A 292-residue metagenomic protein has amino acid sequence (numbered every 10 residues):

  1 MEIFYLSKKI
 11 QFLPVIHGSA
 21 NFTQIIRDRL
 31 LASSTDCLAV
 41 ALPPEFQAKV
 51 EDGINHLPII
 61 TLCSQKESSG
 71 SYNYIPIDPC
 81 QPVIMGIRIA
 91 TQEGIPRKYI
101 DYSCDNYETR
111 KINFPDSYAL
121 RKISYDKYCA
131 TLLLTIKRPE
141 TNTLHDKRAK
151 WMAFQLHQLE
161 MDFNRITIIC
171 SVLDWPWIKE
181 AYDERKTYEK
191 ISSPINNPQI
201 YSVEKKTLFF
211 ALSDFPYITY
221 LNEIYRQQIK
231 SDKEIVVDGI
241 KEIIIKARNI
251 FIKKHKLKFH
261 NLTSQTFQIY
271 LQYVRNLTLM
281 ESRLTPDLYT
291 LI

Functional and structural regions predicted by a protein language model:
M1-I292: Compositional signal for N-terminal targeting/processing segments
